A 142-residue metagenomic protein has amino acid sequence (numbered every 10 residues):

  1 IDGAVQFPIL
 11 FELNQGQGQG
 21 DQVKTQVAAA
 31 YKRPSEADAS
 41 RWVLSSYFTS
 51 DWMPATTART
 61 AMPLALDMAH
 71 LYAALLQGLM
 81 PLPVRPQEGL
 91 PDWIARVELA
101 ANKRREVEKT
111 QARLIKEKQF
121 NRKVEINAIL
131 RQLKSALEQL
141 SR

Functional and structural regions predicted by a protein language model:
I1-E88: Selected N-terminal structured segments and early membrane-anchoring regions
M62, I94-V97, F120: Charge-dense, low-complexity intrinsically disordered segments
P83-P86, K118, S141: Long, hydrophobic, amphipathic alpha-helical segments used as structural scaffolds
V84-E98: Short, charge/polar-rich alpha-helical segments
R96, A100-E117, L133, L137-L140: Non-transmembrane amphipathic alpha-helical segments
F120-R131: Short, charged, amphipathic alpha-helical segments
V124, Q139-R142: TerminUS-proximal long segments
